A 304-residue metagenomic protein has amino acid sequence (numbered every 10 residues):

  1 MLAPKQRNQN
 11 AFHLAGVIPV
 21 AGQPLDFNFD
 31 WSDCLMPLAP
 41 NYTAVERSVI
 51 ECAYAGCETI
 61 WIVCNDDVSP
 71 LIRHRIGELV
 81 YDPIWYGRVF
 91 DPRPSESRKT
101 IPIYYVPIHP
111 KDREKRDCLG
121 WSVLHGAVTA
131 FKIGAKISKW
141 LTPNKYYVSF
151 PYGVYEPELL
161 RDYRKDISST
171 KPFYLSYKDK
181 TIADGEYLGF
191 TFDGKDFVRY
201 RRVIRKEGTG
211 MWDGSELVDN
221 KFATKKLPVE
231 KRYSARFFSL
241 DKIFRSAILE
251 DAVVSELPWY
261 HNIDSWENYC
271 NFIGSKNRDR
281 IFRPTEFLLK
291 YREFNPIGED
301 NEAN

Functional and structural regions predicted by a protein language model:
M1-M36, Y42, R47, A53-T59 (+1 more regions): N-terminal nucleotide-binding beta1-loop-alpha1 segment
D26, V68-H74, A183: Short, charged/polar "capping" segments at the starts of alpha-helices and the immediately preceding loops
N41, C64-V68: Residues in the short beta-alpha loop(s) of Rossmann-like NAD(P)-binding domains
I60-N65, S176: Short internal beta-strands
P70-P143: Short phosphate-binding loop-to-helix
I137-K145, G153-P258, D300, N304: Conserved core of the sugar-phosphate nucleotidyltransferase
I248, V254-N304: C-terminal catalytic/acceptor-binding lobe
